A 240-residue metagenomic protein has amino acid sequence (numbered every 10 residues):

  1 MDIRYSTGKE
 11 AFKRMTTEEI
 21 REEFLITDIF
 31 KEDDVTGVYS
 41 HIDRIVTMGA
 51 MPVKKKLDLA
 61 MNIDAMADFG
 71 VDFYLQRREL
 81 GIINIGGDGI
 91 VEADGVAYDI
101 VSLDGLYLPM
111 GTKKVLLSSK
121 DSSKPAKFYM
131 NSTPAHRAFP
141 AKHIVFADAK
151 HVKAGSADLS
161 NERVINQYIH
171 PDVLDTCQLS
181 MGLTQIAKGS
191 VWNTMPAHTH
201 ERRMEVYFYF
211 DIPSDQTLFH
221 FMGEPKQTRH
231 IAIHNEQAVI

Functional and structural regions predicted by a protein language model:
M1-T47: Non-cleavable N-terminal signal-anchor transmembrane helices
T27-D68, E162-E205: A short glycine-rich, His/Asp/Glu-containing loop-to-beta-strand
V46-D104: Long, hydrophobic/aromatic-enriched structural stretches that serve as scaffold segments
F73-I90, Q185-K188, H200-E224, I231-H234: Short, conserved beta-strand element in jelly-roll/cupin
D94, F139-I144, L179-S180, V191-A197 (+1 more regions): A short secondary-structure junction signal
D94-M110, E224-I240: Short acidic-glycine-tyrosine-enriched beta hairpin
L116-T176: Surface-exposed beta-loop interaction hotspot
Y129, S156-V164, V173-Q178, A187 (+3 more regions): Fe(II)/2-oxoglutarate
